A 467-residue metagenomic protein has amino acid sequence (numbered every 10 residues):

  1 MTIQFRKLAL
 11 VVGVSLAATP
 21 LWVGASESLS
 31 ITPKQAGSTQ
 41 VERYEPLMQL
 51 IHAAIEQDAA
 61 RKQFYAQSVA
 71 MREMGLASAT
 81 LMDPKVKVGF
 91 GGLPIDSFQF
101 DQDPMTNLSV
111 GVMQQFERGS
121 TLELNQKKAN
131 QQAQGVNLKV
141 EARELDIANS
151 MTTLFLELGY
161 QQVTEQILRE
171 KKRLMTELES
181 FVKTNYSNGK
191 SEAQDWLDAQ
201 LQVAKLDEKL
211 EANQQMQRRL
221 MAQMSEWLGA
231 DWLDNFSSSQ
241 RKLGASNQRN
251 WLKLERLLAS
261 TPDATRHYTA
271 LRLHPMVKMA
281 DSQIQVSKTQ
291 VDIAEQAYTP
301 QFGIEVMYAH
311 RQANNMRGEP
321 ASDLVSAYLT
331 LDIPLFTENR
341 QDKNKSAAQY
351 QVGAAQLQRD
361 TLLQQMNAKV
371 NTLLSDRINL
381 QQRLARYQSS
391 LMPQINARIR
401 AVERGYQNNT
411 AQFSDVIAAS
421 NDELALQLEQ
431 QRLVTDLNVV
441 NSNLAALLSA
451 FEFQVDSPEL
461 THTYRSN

Functional and structural regions predicted by a protein language model:
M1-G24: Gram-negative bacterial Sec-dependent N-terminal signal peptides
T2-I3, K7, R143-L273, L373-D376 (+1 more regions): Periplasmic alpha-helical coiled-coil/stalk elements that build and connect Gram-negative outer-membrane
T2-Q4, A25-T39, W232-D234, E429-N467: Acidic, low-complexity, intrinsically disordered peripheral segments
Q40, Q49-Q57, W196, A230-M307 (+1 more regions): Amphipathic alpha-helical coiled-coil scaffold segments and their short linker/junction regions
K62, K85-D103, F116-E144, Q162 (+3 more regions): Small/polar (Gly/Ser/Thr/Ala-rich) solvent-exposed segments that form structured loops/beta-strands/short helices used
Q63-S78, R143, I147-L168, E177 (+6 more regions): Amphipathic alpha-helical coiled-coil segments
S109-M113, V325-L335, S466-N467: Outer-membrane beta-barrel "beta-signal"
Q126-N130, A193-A204, S346, F413-N421: Short, charged, amphipathic alpha-helical segments
